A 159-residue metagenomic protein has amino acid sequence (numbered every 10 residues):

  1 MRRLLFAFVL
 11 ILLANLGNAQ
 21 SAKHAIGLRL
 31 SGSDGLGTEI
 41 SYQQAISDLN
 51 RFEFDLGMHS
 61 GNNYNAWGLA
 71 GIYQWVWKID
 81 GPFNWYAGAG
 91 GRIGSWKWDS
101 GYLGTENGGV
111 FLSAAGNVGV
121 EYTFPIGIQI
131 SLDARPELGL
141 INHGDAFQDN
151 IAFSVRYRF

Functional and structural regions predicted by a protein language model:
M1-L4, Q20: Positively charged n-region of N-terminal signal peptides that target proteins for export
L4-A14: Sec-dependent N-terminal signal peptides
L13-S21: Sec/Tat signal peptide C-region and signal peptidase I cleavage site
A22-H24, D34-T38, N63-L69, F83 (+2 more regions): Residues that define the transmembrane beta-barrel architecture of outer-membrane proteins
A22-H59: Start-of-domain marker
R29-S33, G57-H59, G90-G94, R135-G139 (+1 more regions): Outer-membrane beta-barrel pore domains and translocons
Q44-L132: Gram-negative (and chloroplast) outer-membrane scaffold detector with strong preference for beta-barrel transmembrane
Y64, P125-F159: Predominantly the C-terminal beta-signal and adjacent terminal strand-loop region of outer-membrane beta-barrel
